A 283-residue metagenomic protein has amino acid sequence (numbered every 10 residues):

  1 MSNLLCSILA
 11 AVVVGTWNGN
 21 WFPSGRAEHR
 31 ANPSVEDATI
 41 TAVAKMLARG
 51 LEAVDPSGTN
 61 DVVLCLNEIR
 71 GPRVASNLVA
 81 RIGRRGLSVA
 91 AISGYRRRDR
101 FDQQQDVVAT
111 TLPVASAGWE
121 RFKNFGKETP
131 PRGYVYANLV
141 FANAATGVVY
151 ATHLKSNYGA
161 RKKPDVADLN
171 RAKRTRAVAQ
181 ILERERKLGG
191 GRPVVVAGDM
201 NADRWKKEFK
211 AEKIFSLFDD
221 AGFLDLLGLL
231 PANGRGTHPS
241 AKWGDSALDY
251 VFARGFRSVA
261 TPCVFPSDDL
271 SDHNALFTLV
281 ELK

Functional and structural regions predicted by a protein language model:
M1-L4, D199: Positively charged n-region of N-terminal signal peptides that target proteins for export
N3-R84, I92-R98, Q103, A179 (+1 more regions): N-terminal, active-site-proximal structural segment of metallo-dependent hydrolase catalytic domains
V12-R26, E120, T146-S156: Active-site-proximal beta-strand elements of phosphoester/diester hydrolases
V14-G19, L47-S76, A137, V149 (+4 more regions): Active-site beta-strand/loop signature of hydrolases that rely on acidic residues for catalysis
G25-E28, A75-A80, G118-R121, Y150 (+2 more regions): Short, solvent-exposed loop/turn and secondary-structure capping segments
E68-K155: Structured beta-strand-rich core segments of catalytic domains in phosphoester-bond hydrolases
K127-T129, N138, E185-V195, A202-K283: Metal-dependent phosphoester-hydrolase catalytic domains
A145, A151-N170: Active-site His/acidic residue clusters
